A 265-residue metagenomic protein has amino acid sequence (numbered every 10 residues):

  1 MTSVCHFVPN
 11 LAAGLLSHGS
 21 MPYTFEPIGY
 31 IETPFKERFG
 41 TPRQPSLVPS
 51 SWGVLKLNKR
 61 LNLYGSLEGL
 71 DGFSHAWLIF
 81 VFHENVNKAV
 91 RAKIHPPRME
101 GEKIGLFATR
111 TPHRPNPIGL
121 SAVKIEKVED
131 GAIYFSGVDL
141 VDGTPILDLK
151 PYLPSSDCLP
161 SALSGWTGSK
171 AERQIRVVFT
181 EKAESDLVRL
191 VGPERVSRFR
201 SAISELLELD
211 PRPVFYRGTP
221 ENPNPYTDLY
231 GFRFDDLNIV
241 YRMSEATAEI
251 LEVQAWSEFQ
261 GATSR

Functional and structural regions predicted by a protein language model:
S3-V4, S66-G119, L207, F215-P225: Active-site-adjacent substructure of cysteine-protease-like catalytic cores
C5-L11, H18-Y64, L70-G72, P154-L206: Arg/Lys-rich, positively charged N-terminal/basic patches that mediate binding to nucleic acids
P22-P27, H113-V123, D235: Short coil-to-beta-strand transition motifs
T33, K124-E129, G137, E252: A residue-level detector for short acidic-glycine micro-motifs
K36, V128-I133, A246: Short, conserved beta-turn/loop elements at beta-strand boundaries and strand-helix junctions
K59, F80-F82, T111, K127 (+2 more regions): Short, structured patches in soluble enzyme cores that scaffold and shape functional sites
L70-G72, E172-N238, R242-R265: Basic, Lys/Arg-enriched alpha-helical interface segments
G131-P154, A255-R265: Short solvent-exposed strand/turn elements
